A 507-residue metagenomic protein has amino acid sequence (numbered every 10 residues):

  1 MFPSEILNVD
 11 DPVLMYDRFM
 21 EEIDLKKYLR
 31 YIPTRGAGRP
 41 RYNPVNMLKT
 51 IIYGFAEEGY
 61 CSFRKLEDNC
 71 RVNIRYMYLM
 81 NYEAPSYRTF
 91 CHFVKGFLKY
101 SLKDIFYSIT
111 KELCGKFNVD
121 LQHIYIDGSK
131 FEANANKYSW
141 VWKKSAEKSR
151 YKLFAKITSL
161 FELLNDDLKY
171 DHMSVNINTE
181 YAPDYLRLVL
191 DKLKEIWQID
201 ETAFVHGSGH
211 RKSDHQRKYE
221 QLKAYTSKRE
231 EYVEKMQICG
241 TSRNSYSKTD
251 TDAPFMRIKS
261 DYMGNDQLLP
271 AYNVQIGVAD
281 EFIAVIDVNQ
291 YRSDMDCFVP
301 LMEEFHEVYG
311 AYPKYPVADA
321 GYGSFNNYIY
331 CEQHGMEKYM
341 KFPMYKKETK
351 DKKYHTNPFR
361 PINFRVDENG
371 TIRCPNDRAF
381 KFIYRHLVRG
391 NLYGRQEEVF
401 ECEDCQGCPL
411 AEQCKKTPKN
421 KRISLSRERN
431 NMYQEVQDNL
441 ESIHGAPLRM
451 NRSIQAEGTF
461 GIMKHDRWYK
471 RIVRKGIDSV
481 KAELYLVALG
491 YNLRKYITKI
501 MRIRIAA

Functional and structural regions predicted by a protein language model:
M1-E5: Short domain-edge segments at the starts or junctions of modular domains/repeats that frequently include the first
N8-K49, F55, R427: Basic, short loop/linker segments at the boundary and entry of helix-turn-helix/winged-helix-like folds
E22-K27, N73, M77, D466: A short secondary-structure junction motif
G38-R39, Y76-N81, T110-E112: Catalytic micro-motifs at enzyme active sites that drive phosphoryl/nucleotidyl and oxygen chemistry
I51, G59-V72, E83-A507: Anion-binding and metal-coordination hotspots
